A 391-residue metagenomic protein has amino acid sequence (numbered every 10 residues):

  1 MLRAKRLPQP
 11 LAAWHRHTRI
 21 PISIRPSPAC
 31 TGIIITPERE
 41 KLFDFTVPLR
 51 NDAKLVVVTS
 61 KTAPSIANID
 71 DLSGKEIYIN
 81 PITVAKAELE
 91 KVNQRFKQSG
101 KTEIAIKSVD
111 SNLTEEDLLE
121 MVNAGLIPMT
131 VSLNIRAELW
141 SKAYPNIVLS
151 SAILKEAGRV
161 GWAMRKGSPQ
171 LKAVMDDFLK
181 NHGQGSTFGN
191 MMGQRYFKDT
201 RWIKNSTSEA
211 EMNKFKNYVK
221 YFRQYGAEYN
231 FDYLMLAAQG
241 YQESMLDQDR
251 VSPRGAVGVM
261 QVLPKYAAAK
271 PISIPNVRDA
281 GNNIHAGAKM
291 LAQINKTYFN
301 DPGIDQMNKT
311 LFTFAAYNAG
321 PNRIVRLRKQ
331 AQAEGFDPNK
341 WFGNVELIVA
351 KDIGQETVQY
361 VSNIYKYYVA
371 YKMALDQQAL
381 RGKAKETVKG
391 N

Functional and structural regions predicted by a protein language model:
M1-L2, L7, D52-V109, L113 (+1 more regions): Bilobed "Venus flytrap"/periplasmic-binding protein-like clamshell domains and structurally analogous long
M1-L2, S60-A85, I135-R136, L154-T200 (+2 more regions): Extended ligand-binding regions for polar small-molecule ligands
A4-D71, E138, Y144-E156, M245-L246 (+2 more regions): Acidic, polar ligand-binding/catalytic clefts
P21-R25, L72, L119-N123, W162 (+5 more regions): Hydrophobic residues within well-ordered alpha-helices
P81, D249-P275, N282-Q293, P338-K340 (+1 more regions): Substrate-binding/active-site groove segments that recognize and process beta-1,4-linked N-acetyl-hexosamine
V84-A105, P145, L179-K214, A379-K389: Ligand-binding clefts/hinges and TM-proximal coupling segments of bilobed small-molecule sensing domains
M164, N308-Q377: Catalytic and substrate-binding regions of cell-wall glycan-acting enzymes that process beta-1,4-linked
F197-M245, G281-I284, Y298-P302: Export/targeting segments at the very N-terminus of extracytoplasmic proteins
